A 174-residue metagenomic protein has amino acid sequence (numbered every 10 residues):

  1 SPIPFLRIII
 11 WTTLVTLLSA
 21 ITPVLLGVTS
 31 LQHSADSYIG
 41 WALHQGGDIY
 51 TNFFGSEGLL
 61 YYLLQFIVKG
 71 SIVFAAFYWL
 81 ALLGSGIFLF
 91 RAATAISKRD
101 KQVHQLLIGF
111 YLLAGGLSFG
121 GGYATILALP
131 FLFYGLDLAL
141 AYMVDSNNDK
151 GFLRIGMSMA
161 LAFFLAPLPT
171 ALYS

Functional and structural regions predicted by a protein language model:
S1-I21: Start-transfer (signal-anchor) and selected internal transmembrane alpha helices of multi-pass inner/ER membrane
V24-I39, I49-L64: Extracytoplasmic catalytic/substrate-binding loops of multi-pass membrane glycan-assembly enzymes
Q45-G47, T51, L63-F77, S97-K98: Juxtamembrane segments of multi-pass membrane glycosylation machinery that transfer sugars from lipid-linked donors
G55, L59, K69-I87: Loop-to-helix entry region of an early transmembrane alpha helix in multi-pass inner-membrane enzymes
F77-G84, G116-G135, A139, L165 (+1 more regions): Multi-pass, polyprenyl lipid-linked donor-dependent membrane glycosyltransferases
G86-G116, P130, D149: Transmembrane-helix signature of polytopic, membrane-embedded enzymes that assemble or transfer cell-envelope glycans
L132-I155: Membrane-interface transmembrane helices that cradle and orient dolichyl/undecaprenyl
G151-P169, Y173: Membrane-interface alpha helices of multi-pass inner-membrane proteins
